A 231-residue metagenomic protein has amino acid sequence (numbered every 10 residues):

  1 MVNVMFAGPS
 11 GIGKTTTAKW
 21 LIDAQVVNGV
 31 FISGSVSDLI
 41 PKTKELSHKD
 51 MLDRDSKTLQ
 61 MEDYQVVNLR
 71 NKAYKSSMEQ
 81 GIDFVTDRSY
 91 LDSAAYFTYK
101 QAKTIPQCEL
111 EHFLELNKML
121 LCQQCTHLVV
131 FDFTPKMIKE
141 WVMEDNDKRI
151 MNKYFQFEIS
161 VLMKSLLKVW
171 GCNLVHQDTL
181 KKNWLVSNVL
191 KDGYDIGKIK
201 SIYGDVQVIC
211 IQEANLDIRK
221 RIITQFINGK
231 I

Functional and structural regions predicted by a protein language model:
M1-N3: Pre-Walker A (Motif I) flank of P-loop NTPase domains
F6: Hydrophobic anchor at the beta1->P-loop junction of P-loop NTPases
S10: The conserved Walker
K14: Conserved lysine of the Walker
K19-N71: Conserved substrate/cofactor phosphate-moiety recognition/catalytic segment in nucleotide-dependent phosphotransferases
Q60-Q123: Glycine-rich phosphate-binding loop used to anchor ATP phosphates in small-molecule kinases, encompassing both
K100-K191: A glycine- and Lys/Arg-enriched "phosphate-lid" helix/loop adjacent to the NTP-binding pocket of small-molecule kinases
K168-I231: C-terminal accessory "lid"/substrate-recognition subdomains
